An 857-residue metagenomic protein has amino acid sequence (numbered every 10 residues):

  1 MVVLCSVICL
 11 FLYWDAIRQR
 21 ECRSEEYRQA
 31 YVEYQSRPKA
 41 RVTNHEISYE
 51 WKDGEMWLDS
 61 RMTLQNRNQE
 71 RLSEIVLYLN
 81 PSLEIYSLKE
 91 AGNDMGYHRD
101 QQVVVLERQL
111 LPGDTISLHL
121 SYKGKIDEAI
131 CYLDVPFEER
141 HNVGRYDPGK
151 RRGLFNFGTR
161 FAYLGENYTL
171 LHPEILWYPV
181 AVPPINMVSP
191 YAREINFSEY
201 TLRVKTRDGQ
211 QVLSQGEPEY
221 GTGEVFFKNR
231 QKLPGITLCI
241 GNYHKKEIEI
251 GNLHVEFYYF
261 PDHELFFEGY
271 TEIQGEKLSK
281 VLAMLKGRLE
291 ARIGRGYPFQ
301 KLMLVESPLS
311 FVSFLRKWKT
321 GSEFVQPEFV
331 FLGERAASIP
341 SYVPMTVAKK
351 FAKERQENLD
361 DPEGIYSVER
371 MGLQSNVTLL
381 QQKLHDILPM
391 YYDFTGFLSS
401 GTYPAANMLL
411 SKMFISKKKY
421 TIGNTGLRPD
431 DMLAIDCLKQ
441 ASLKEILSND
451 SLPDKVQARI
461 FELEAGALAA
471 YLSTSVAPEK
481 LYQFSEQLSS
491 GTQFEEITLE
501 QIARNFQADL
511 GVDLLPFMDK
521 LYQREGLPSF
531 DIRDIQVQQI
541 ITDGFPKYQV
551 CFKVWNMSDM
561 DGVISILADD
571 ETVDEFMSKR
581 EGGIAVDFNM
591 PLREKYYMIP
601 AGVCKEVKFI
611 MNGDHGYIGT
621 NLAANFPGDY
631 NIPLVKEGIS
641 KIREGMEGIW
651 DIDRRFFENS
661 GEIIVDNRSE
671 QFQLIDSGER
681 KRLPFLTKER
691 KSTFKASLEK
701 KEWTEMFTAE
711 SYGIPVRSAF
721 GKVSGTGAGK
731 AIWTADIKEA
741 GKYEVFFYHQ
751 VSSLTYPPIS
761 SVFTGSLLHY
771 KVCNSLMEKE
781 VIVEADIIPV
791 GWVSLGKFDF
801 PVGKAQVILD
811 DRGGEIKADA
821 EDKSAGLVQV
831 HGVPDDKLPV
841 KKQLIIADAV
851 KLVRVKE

Functional and structural regions predicted by a protein language model:
M1-W57, Y86, G158, A162 (+3 more regions): N-terminal, polar/Ser/Thr-rich
Y13, Y122-Y243: Extended, low-hydrophobicity, Ser/Thr/Pro/Gly-biased non-transmembrane segments
S60-M62, R67-N68, I75-L77, Q109-P112 (+5 more regions): Zn2+-dependent metallopeptidase catalytic core
R71-L72, S82-Y146, M187-A192, V281 (+3 more regions): A surface-exposed beta-strand-loop module
L202, F226, H244-Y420: Juxtacatalytic substrate-recognition/specificity segment
L379-S475, G491-F494: Acidic/His/Gly-enriched intrinsically disordered linker/tail segments that often contain short helix/coil "MoRF-like"
D450-I535: Amphipathic alpha-helical substructures
E647-E857: Extracytoplasmic
